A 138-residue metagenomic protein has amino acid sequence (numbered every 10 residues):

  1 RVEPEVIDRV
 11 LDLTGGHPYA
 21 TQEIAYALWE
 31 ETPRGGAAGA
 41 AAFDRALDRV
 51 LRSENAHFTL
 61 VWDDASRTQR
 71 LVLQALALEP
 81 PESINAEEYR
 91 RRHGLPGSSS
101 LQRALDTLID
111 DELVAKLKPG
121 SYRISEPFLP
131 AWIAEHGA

Functional and structural regions predicted by a protein language model:
E3-P4, D12-S98: Winged-helix-like regulatory helical subdomains adjacent to P-loop NTPase cores
H93-D111, P119: Short amphipathic alpha-helical interaction segments
G120-P127: Minor-groove-contacting beta-hairpin "wing" of winged helix-turn-helix DNA-binding domains
P127-A138: Short, amphipathic alpha-helical interaction segments positioned at domain boundaries
